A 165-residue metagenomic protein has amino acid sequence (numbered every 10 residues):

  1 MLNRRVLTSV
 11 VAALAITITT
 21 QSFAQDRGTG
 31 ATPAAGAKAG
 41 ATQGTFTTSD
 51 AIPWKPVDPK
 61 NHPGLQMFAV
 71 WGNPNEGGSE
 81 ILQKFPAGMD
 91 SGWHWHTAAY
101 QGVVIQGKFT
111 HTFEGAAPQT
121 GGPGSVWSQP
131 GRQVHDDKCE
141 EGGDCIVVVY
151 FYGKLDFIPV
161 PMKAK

Functional and structural regions predicted by a protein language model:
M1-V10: Bacterial N-terminal signal peptides that target proteins for export
S9-I18: Bacterial N-terminal signal peptides
A24-G77, M162-K165: A short, N-terminal "cap"/entry segment at the start of jelly-roll beta-barrel domains of the cupin/DSBH fold
Q43-T47, D136-K165: Double-stranded beta-helix
K60-P63, P74-E76, W95, T120-G122 (+1 more regions): Extracellular/periplasmic catalytic domains that process cell-envelope and extracellular macromolecules
N73, E114-R132: Short acidic-glycine-tyrosine-enriched beta hairpin
P86-M89, H96-G115: Glycine- and acidic-residue-biased ligand/ion/polar-headgroup-sensing regions
S91-W93, H111-T112, Q129, V134-E141: Short beta-strand His + acidic residue motifs that chelate non-heme Fe in jelly-roll/DSBH and cupin folds
